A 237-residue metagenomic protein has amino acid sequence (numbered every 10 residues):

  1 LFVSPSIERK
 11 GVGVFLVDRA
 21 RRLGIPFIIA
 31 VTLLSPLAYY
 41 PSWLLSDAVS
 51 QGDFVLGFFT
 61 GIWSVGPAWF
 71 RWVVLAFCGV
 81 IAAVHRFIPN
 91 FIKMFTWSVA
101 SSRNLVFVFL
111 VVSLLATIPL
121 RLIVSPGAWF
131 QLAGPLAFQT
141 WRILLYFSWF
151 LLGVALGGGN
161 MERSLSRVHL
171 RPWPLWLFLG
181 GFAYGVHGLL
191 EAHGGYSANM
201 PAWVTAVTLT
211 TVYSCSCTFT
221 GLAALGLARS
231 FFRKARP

Functional and structural regions predicted by a protein language model:
L1-P237: Alpha-helical transmembrane segments and their immediate juxtamembrane cytosolic regions
